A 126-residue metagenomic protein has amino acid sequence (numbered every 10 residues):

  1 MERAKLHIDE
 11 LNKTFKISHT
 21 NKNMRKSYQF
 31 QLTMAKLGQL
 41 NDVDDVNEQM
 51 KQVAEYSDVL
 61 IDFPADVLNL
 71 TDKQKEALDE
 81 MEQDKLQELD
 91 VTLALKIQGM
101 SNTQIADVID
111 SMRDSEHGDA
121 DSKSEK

Functional and structural regions predicted by a protein language model:
M1-A54: Short N-terminal mixed-charge amphipathic segments
D72-K126: C-terminal charged interaction modules
